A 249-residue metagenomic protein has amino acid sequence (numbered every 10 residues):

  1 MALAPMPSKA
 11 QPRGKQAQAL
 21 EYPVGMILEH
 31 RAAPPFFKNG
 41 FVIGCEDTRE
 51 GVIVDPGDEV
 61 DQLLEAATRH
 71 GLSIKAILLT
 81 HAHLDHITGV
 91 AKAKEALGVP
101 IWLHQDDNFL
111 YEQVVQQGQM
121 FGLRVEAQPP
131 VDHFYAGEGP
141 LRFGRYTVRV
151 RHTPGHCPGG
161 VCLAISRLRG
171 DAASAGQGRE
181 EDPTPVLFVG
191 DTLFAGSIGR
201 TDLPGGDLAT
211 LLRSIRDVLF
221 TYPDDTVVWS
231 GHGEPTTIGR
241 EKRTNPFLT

Functional and structural regions predicted by a protein language model:
K15-G25: Short, Lys/Arg-enriched N-terminal segments with co-localized hydrophobic residues within the first ~10-30 amino acids
P23-H70, C162-S166, D171, E180-E181 (+1 more regions): Conserved beta-strand hairpin/beta-sheet module of binuclear metal-dependent hydrolase folds, prominently
R49, Q117-M120, Y146-T249: Metallo-beta-lactamase
V52-V54, A76-L78, V150-H152: Short catalytic-loop micro-motif centered on adjacent basic/acidic residues
V54, W102-L103, V189, S230: Hydrophobic residues in well-ordered beta-strands that form the structural core
E59-T147, S166-A172, R243-F247: Active-site HxH/HxHxD metal-binding segment of metal-dependent hydrolases
